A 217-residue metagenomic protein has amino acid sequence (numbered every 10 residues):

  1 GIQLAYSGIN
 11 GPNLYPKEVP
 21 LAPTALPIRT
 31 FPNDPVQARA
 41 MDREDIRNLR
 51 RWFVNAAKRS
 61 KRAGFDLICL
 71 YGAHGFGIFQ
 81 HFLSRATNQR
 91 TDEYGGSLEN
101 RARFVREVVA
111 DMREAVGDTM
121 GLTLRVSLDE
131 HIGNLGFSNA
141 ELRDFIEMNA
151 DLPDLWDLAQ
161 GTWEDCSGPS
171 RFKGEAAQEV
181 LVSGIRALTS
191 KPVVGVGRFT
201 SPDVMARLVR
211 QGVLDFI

Functional and structural regions predicted by a protein language model:
G1-I217: Flavin-dependent oxidoreductase catalytic cores
